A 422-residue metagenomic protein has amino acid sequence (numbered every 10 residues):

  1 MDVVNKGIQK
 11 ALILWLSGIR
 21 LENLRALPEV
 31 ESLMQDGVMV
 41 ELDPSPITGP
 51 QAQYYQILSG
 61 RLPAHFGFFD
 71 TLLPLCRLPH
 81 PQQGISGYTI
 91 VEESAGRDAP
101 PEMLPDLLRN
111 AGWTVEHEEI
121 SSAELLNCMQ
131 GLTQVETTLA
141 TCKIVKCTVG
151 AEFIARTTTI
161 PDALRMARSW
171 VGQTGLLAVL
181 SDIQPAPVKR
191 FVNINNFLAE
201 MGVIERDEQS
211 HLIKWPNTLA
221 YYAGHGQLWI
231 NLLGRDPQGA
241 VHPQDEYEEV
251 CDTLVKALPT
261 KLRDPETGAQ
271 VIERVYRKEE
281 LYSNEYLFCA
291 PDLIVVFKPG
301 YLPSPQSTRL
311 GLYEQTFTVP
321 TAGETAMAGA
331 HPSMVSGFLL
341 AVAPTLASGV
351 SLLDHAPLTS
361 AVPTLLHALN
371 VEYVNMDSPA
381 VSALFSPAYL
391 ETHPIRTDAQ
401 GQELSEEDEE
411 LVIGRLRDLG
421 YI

Functional and structural regions predicted by a protein language model:
G7-Q9, R25-L27, E31, D36-Y55 (+7 more regions): Secreted, luminal/periplasmic, and some membrane-associated catalytic domains that remodel anionic oxygen-ester
Q9, H355, L366, S378-I422: Long, internal low-complexity/basic segments
K10-S17: Short, hydrophobic/glycine-enriched beta-strand segments
G18-L21, I47-T48, L62-A64, S121 (+6 more regions): Short, solvent-exposed loop/turn segments at secondary-structure junctions
V40-R61, E119, T148, P187 (+1 more regions): Short, solvent-exposed turn/loop segments enriched in Gly/Ser/Thr/Pro and often Arg
A123-A163, H225, L233-P237, V241-H242: Active-site His/acidic residue clusters
L228, V295, F338-V342, L365-L369 (+1 more regions): A short aromatic-rich beta-strand->coil structural motif
Y301-V362, H367-N370: Low-complexity, glycine/alanine/valine/leucine- and proline-rich hydrophobic stretches
